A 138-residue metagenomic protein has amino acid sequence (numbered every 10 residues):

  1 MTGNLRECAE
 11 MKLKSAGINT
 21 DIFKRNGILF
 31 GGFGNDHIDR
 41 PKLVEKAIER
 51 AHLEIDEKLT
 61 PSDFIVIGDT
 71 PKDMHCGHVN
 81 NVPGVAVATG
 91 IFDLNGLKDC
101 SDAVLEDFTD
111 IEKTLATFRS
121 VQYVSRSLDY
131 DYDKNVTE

Functional and structural regions predicted by a protein language model:
T2: Conserved phosphate-coupling serine/threonine residues in phosphotransfer and NTP-handling enzymes
E10-E138: Asp-based, Mg2+/Mn2+-dependent phosphohydrolase catalytic module
